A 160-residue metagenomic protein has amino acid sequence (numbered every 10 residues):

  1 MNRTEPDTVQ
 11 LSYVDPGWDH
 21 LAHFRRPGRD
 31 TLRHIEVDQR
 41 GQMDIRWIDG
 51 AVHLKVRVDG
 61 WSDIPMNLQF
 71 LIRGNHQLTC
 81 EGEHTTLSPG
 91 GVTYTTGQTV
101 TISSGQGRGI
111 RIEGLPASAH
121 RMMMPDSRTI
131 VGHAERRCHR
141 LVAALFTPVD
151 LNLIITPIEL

Functional and structural regions predicted by a protein language model:
M1-Q69: Catalytic and substrate-binding regions of extracellular carbohydrate-active enzymes, especially polysaccharide lyases
V9-Y13, H34, L54, T85-Y94 (+3 more regions): Generic recognition of long tandem-repeat/solenoid scaffolds
W18, W61-D63, N75-Q77, G107 (+2 more regions): Generic "edge-of-domain/loop-turn" microfeature
E36-D38, D49-A51, L78-H84, G105: Mixed-charge (acidic/basic) macromolecular-recognition segments
Q39-D49, T93-S104, R108-G114: Broad, structure-driven detector of short, well-ordered beta-strand segments within folded domains
D44-R46, A51-K55, N67-L71, T93 (+3 more regions): Ordered hydrophobic segments in well-structured contexts
K55-T93: Acidic (Asp/Glu-rich), glycine- and aromatic
S103-L160: Beta-strand-rich recognition/accessory modules
